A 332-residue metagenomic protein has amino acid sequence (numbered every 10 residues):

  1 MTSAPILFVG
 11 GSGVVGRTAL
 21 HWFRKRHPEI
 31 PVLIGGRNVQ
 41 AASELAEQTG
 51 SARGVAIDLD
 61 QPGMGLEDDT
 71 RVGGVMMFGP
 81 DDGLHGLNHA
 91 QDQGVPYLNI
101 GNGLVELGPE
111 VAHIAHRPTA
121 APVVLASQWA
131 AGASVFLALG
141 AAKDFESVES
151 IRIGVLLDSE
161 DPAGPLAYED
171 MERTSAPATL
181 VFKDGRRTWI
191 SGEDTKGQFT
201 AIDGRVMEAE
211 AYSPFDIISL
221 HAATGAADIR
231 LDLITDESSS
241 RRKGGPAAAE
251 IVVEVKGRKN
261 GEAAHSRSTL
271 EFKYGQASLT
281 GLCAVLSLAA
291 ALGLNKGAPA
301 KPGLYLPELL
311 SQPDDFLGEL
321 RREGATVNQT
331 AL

Functional and structural regions predicted by a protein language model:
V9, V14-R17, K143-S268: Active-site-lining helix/loop region of Rossmann-like oxidoreductase modules
G35-V39, D58: N-terminal Rossmann-fold cofactor-binding loop
A56-V72, M77-D82: Conserved Rossmann-fold cofactor-binding substructure of NAD(P)-dependent oxidoreductases
D68, D82-I100: Rossmann-fold NAD(P) dinucleotide-binding segment
G101-P122: Rossmann-fold NAD(P)-binding glycine/threonine-rich loop
A121-S159, V285-L288: Adenosine-phosphate binding glycine-rich loop
T235-L332: C-terminal active-site/capping subdomain that shapes the small-molecule cofactor and substrate pocket of enzyme
